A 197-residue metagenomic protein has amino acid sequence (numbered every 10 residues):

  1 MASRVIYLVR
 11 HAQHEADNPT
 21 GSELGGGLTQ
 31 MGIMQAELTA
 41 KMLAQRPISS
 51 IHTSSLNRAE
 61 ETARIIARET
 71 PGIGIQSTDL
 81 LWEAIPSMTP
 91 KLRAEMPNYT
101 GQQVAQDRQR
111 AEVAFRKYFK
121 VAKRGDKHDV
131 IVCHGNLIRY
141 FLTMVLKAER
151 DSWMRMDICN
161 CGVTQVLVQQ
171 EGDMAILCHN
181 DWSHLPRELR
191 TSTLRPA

Functional and structural regions predicted by a protein language model:
M1-R4, G72, Q76, E83-Q102 (+2 more regions): Acidic, low-complexity terminal tails and accessory targeting/binding regions of phosphate-metabolizing enzymes
A2-T78, G101-V104: Active-site-proximal alpha-helix that buttresses catalytic centers in soluble enzyme cores
I6, G125-N136: Generic beta-sheet signal
V9, V132, H179: Generic enzyme active-site microenvironment
A12, G135, W182: Active-site metal-binding loops of divalent metal-dependent hydrolases
L56-E60, G135-N136, N160: Alpha-helix N-cap/helix-start capping motif
I65, Y140-M144: Active-site signature of alpha/beta-hydrolase-fold catalytic machinery across serine- and Asp/Cys-nucleophile hydrolases
R110, A114-F115: A conserved mid-domain beta-alpha-beta active-site/ligand-binding segment of alpha/beta enzyme cores
